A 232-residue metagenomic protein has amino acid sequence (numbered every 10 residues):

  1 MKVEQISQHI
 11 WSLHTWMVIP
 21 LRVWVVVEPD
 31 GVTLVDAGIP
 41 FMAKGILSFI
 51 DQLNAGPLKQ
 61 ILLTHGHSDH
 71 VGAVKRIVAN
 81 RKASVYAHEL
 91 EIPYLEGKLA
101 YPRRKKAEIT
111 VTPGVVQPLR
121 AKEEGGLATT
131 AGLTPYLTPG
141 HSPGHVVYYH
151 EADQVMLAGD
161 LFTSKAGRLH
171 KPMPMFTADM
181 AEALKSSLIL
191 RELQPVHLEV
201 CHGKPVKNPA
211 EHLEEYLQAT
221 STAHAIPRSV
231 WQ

Functional and structural regions predicted by a protein language model:
K2-Q52, V147-G159, S164: Conserved beta-strand hairpin/beta-sheet module of binuclear metal-dependent hydrolase folds, prominently
Q5-W11, K106, A128-G132: Short Pro/Gly-enriched beta-strand edge/turn motifs at strand-loop
W11, S84, V115-P118, T134 (+1 more regions): Conserved beta-strand segments of alpha/beta enzyme cores
T33-V35, L62, V85, V155-L157 (+1 more regions): Residue-level marker for buried hydrophobic side chains located in beta-strands that build the well-ordered beta-sheet
P40, G132-P139, P143-E215, A219-T220 (+1 more regions): Metallo-beta-lactamase
F41-A43, L47-G125: Active-site HxH/HxHxD metal-binding segment of metal-dependent hydrolases
Y94-K98, A166-H170, W231-Q232: Short, charged, surface-exposed secondary-structure boundary motifs
